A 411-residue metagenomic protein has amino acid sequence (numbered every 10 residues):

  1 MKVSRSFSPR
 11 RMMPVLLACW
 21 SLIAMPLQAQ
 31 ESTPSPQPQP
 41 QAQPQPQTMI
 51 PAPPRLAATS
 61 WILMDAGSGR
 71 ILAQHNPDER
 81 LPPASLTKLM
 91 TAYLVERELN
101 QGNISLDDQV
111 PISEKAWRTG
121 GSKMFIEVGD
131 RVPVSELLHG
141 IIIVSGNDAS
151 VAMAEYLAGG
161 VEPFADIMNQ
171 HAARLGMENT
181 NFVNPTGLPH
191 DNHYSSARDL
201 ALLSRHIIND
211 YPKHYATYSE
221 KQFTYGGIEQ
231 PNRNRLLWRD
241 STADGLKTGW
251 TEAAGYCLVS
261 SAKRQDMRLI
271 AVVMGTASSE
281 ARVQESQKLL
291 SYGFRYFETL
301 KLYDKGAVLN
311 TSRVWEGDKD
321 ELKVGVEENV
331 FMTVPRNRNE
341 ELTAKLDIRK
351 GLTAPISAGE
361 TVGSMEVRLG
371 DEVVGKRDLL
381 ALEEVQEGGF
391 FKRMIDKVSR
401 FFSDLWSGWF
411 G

Functional and structural regions predicted by a protein language model:
M1-S4, I23-P34: N-terminal acidic, proline/glycine-rich, low-complexity intrinsically disordered segments
K2-L16: Bacterial N-terminal signal peptides that target proteins for export
P9, P83, V134, E387 (+1 more regions): Structural motif marking the loop-to-transmembrane transition
R11-M12, L89, R264: Hydrophobic alpha-helical segments, especially transmembrane helices and their immediate juxtamembrane helical caps
R11-P14, A165, D244, S279: Generic alpha-helix initiation/capping and coil-helix boundary signal
P14-A24: Bacterial N-terminal signal peptides
A29-Y211, Q222-G226: Active-site-adjacent loops and short helices of periplasmic peptidoglycan-processing enzymes
M177-N181, P189-Y194, R198-G411: Domain-terminus/edge residues, biased toward the C-terminal soluble/receptor-binding domains of extracytoplasmic
